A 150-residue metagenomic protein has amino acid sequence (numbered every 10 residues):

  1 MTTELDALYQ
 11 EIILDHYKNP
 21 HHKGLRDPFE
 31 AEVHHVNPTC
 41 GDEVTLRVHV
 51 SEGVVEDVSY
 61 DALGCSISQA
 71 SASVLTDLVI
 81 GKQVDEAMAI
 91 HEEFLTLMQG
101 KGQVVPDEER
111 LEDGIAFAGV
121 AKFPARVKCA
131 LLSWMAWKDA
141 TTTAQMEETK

Functional and structural regions predicted by a protein language model:
M1-D27, K82-K150: C-terminal binding/interaction regions
N19-A62: Structured beta-strand/loop patches that form or line metal/cofactor-binding pockets in enzymes
P20, S68, L78: Cys/His-rich metal-chelating microdomains
C40, C65, C129: Functionally engaged cysteine thiol sites
V44, S73, K128: Active-site phosphate/pyrophosphate-handling residues
A62-A70: Short, thiol/selenol-centered motifs that function as redox-active sites or metal-ligating centers
S71-K82: Alpha-helical support elements that line or immediately flank enzyme active sites and cofactor-binding pockets
